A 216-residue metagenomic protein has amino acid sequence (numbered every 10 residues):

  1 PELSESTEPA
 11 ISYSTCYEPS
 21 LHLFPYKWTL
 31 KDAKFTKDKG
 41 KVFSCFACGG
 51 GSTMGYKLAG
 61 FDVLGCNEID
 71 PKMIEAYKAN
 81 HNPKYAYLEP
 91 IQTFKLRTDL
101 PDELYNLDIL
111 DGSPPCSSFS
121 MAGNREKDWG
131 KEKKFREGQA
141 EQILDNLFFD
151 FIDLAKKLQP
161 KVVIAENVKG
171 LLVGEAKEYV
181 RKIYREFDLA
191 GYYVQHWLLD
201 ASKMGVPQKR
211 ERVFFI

Functional and structural regions predicted by a protein language model:
P1-I216: Conserved active-site and SAM-binding loop architecture of S-adenosyl-L-methionine-dependent nucleic-acid
